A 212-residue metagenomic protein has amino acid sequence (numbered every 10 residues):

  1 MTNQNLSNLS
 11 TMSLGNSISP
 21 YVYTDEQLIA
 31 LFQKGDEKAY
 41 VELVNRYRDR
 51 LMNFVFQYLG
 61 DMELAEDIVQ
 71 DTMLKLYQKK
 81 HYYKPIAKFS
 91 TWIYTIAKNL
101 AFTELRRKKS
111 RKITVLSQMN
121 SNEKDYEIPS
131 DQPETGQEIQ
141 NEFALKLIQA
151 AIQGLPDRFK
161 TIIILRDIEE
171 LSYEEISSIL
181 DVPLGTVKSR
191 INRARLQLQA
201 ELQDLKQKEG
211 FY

Functional and structural regions predicted by a protein language model:
M1-Y21, L31, I113-M119, K124-E127 (+6 more regions): C-terminal edge and immediately downstream basic/flexible tail or linker adjoining helix-turn-helix-like DNA-binding
S17, Q33-E42, M52-D71, T161 (+2 more regions): Short, charged helix-capping/linker segments at alpha-helix termini
F32, L51, V55, A65-L76 (+5 more regions): Short, small-hydrophobic-rich alpha-helical interface motif
Q33-K34, D71-K88, R107-K108: Sigma70-family region 2
V44-M62, K79, I152, D204: Amphipathic, Lys/Arg- and hydrophobic-enriched alpha-helical face
V44-N45, F56, R166-I168, Y173: Short amphipathic helical patch at the helix-1/turn junction of helix-turn-helix
R48, M52, M73, P156 (+2 more regions): C-terminal flanking helix
H81-P85, T95-L116, R193: Arg/Lys-rich amphipathic alpha helix in sigma70-family domain 2
